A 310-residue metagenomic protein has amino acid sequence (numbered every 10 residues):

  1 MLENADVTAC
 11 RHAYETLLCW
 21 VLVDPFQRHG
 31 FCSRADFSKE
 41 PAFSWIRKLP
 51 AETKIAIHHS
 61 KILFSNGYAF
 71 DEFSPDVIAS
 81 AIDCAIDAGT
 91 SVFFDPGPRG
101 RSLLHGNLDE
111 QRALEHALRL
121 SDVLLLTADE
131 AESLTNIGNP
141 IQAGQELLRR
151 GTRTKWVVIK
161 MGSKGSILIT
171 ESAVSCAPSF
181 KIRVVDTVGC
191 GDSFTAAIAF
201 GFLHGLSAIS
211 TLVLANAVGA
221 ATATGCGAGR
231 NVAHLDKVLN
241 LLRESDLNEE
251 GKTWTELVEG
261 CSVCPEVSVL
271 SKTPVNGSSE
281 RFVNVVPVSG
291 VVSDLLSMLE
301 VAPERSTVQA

Functional and structural regions predicted by a protein language model:
M1-D6: A glycine-rich beta-to-alpha transition motif near the start of alpha/beta enzyme domains, typified by
T8-A13, C19-E72: Conserved phosphate-binding/catalytic loop of the ribokinase/pfkB sugar-kinase fold
Y14, P25-F26, G162, E171: Short strand-connecting beta-turns/loops that link adjacent beta-strands
P50-T53, L114, V184: Acidic, amphipathic alpha-helical patches
I55-A56, H116-A117, R150: Structural alpha-helical scaffold elements that stabilize or flank donor/cofactor-binding regions in carbohydrate
I62-E146, T154-W156, K164-G165: Conserved beta-alpha-beta core of the PfkB/ribokinase-like small-molecule kinase fold
D83-D87, E110, N136-A310: Conserved phosphate-binding/catalytic region of the ribokinase-like
